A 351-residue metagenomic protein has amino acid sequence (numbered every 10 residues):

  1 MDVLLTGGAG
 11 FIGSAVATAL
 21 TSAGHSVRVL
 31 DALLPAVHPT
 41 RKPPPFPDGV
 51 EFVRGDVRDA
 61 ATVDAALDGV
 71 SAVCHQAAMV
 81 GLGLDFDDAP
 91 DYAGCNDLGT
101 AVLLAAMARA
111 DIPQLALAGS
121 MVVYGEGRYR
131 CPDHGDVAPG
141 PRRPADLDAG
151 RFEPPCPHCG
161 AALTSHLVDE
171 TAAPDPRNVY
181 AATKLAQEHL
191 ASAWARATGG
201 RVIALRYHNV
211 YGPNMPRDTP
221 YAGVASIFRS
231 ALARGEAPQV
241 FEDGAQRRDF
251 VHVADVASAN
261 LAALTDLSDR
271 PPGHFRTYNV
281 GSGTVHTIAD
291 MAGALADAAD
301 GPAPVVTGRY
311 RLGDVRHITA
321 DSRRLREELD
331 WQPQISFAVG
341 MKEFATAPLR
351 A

Functional and structural regions predicted by a protein language model:
M1-Y207: N-terminal Rossmann-like NAD(P)+-binding domain of SDR-like oxidoreductases, especially those catalyzing
A36-V37, Y124-G127, N214, I288 (+1 more regions): A short beta-to-alpha transition loop/helix N-cap that caps and shapes the active-site region
A65-G69, A106, A231, A259 (+1 more regions): CheY-like receiver
D85, C156-N178, V202, R206-R217 (+5 more regions): A conserved pocket-lining segment of Rossmann-fold NAD(P)-dependent short-chain dehydrogenase/reductase
A186, L190, W194, V224 (+3 more regions): Hydrophobic alpha-helix immediately C-terminal to the catalytic Tyr-X-X-X-Lys motif of short-chain
L232-A351: C-terminal substrate-binding subdomain of Rossmann-fold SDR/epimerase-dehydratase oxidoreductases
